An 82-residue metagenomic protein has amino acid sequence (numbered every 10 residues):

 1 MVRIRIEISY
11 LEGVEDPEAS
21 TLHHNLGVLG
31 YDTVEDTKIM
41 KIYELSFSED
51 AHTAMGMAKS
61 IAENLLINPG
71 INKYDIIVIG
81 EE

Functional and structural regions predicted by a protein language model:
M1-E82: Non-catalytic terminal accessory/regulatory regions of metabolic enzymes
